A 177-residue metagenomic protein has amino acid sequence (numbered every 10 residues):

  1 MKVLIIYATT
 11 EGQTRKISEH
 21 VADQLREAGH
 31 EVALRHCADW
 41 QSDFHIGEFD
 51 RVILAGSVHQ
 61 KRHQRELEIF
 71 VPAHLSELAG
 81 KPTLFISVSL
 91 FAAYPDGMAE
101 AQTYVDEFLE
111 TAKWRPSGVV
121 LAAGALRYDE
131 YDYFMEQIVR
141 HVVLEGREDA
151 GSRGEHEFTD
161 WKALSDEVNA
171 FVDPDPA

Functional and structural regions predicted by a protein language model:
K2-A28: N-terminal beta1-alpha1 ligand-phosphate binding loop
V3, V32-A33, T83, S117: Hydrophobic anchor at the start of a short beta-strand that flanks the dinucleotide cofactor-binding loop
I6, R35-C37, A122-G124: Conserved beta-strand termini and adjacent loop/short-helix elements that scaffold enzyme active sites in alpha/beta
A8-G12, D39-W40, S57-K61: Short, surface-exposed acidic/glycine-rich loop or hinge patches that mediate macromolecular interfaces
K16, F49-V52, G56, Q60-A177: FMN-binding flavodoxin-like domain, especially the glycine-rich phosphate-binding loop
Q24-G29, D173-A177: Secondary-structure boundary elements
A28-Q41: A short beta-strand-loop structural module common to alpha/beta enzyme folds
Q41-G47: Short amphipathic alpha-helix with an adjacent loop that forms part of the alpha/beta core around
